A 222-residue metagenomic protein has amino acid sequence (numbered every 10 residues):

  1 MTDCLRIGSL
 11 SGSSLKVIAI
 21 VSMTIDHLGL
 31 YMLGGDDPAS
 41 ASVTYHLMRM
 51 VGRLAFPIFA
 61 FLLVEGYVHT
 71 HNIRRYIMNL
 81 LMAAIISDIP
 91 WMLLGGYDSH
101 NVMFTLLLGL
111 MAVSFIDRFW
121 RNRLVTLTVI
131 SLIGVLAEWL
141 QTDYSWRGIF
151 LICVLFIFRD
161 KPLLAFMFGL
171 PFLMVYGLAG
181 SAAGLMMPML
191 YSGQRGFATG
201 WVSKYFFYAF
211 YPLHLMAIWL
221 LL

Functional and structural regions predicted by a protein language model:
M1-L222: Alpha-helical transmembrane segments and their immediate juxtamembrane cytosolic regions
